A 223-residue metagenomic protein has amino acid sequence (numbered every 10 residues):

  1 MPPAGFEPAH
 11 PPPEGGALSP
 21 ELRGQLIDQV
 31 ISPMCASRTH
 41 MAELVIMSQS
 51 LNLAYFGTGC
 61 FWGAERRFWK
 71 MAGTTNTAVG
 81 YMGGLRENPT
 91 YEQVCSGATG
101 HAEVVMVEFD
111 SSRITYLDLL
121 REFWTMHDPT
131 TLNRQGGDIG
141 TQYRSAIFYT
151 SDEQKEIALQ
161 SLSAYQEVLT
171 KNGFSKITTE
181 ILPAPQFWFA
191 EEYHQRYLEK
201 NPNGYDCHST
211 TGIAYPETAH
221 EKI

Functional and structural regions predicted by a protein language model:
G5, L26-A42: N-terminal, intrinsically disordered charge-dense segments
G5-E7, L18: Short glycine-rich, low-complexity segments
H10, P20-E21, Q29, H40: Intrinsically disordered, low-complexity segments enriched in serine/threonine/proline/glycine and often basic
P11-P12, I31, F56, N203: Secretory pathway export signals and precursors
S19, R23-I27, V45, N52: Compositionally biased amphipathic helical and low-complexity segments enriched in hydrophobic
A42-I223: Flexible coil/turn and secondary-structure edge motifs
